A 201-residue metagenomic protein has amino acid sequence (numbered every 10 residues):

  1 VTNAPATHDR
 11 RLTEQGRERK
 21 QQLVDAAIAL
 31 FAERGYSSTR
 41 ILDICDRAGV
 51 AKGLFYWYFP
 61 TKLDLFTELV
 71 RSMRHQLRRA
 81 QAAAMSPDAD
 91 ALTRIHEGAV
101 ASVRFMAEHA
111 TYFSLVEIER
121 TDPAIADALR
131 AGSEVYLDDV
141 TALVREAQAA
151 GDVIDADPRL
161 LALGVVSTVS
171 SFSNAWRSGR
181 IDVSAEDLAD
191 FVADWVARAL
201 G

Functional and structural regions predicted by a protein language model:
V1-T7, A101-F105, L137-A149, T168 (+1 more regions): C-terminal peripheral helix-coil segments that are non-catalytic and often amphipathic
Q22, L30-D64, E68: Helix-turn-helix
E68, R79-A110, L161-V165, A189: Hydrophobic alpha-helical connector segments
H75-R79, A124-A150, R159-L163, D187-D190 (+1 more regions): Amphipathic alpha-helical packing segments from all-alpha helical-bundle domains
V100, T111-V116, A124-A131, V153 (+5 more regions): An extended, acidic
